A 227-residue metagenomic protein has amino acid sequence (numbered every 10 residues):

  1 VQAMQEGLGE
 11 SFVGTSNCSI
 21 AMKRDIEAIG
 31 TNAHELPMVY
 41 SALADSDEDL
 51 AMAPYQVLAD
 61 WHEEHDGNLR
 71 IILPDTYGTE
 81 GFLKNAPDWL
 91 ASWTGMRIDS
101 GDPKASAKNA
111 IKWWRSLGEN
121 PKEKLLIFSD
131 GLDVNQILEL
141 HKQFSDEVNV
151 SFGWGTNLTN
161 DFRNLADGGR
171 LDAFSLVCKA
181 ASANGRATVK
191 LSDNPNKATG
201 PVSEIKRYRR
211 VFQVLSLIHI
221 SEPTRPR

Functional and structural regions predicted by a protein language model:
V1-N109, W114, F144, S182-R186: Buried, small/hydrophobic-residue-enriched core segments of structured protein domains
E27-I29, L69-I71, T94-R97, E123-I127 (+2 more regions): Structural preference for beta-strand elements that scaffold enzyme active sites
T76, L126-V134, W154-N157: Glycine-rich beta-to-alpha transition loops that act as phosphate-gripper elements at the mouths of alpha/beta enzyme
S116-P121, D146-V148: Short helix-capping segments at alpha-helix termini
L132-D146: Catalytic cores of alpha/beta
E147-R163: Glycine-rich phosphate-binding active-site loops on the catalytic face of alpha/beta enzymes
D161-P195, P201: C-terminal helical cap(s) of enzyme catalytic domains, especially alpha/beta-barrels
I218-R227: Single conserved hydrophobic/aromatic residue that forms the stacking wall/gate of nucleotide- or nucleobase-binding
